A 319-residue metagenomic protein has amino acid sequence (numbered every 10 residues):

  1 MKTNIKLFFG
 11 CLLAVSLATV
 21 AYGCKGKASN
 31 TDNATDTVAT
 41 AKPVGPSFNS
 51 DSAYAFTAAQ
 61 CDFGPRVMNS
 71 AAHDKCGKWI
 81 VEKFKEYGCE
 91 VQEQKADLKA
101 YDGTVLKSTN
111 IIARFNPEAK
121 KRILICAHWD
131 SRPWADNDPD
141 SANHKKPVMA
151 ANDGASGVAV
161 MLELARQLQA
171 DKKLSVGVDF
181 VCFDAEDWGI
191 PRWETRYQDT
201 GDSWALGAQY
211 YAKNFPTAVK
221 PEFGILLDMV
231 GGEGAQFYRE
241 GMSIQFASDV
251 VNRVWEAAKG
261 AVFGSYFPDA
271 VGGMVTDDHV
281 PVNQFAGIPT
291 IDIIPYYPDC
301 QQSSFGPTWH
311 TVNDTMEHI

Functional and structural regions predicted by a protein language model:
K2-C11: Bacterial N-terminal signal peptides that target proteins for export
T19-G23: C-terminal motif of bacterial Sec signal peptides marking the signal peptidase cleavage site
K25-K27: Bacterial signal peptide processing site
N30-C76, Y87, Q301-T315: N-terminal capping segment at the start of a domain
A39-S47, D62-A71, L98-Y101, N143-A155 (+5 more regions): Second-shell loop/turn segments in exported
A59, P65-E118: A non-catalytic alpha/beta surface segment that caps or lines the substrate-entry region of metallo-dependent hydrolase
K95, V105, F223, V230-I319: Active-site-adjacent substrate-binding region of metalloamidase/peptidase-like peptide-processing proteins
K145-D249, M274, D278: Acidic/histidine-rich catalytic neighborhood of metal-dependent amide-processing enzymes
